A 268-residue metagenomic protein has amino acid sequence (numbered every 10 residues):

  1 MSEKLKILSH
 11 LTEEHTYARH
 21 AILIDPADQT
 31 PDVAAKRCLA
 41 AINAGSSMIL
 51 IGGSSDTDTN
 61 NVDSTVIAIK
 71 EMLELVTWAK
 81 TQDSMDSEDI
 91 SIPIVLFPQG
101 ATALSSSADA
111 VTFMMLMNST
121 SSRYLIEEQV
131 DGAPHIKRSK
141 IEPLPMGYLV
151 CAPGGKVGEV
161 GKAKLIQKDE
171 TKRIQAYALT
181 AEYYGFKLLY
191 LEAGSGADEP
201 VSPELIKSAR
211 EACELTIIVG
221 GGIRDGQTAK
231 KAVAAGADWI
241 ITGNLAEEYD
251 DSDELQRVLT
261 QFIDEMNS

Functional and structural regions predicted by a protein language model:
M1-I24, M85, G132-M146: N-terminal amphipathic alpha-helix/helix-capping segment at the start of soluble metabolic enzymes
M1-S9, L23-T30, G154-G155, D169-A178 (+2 more regions): Alpha/beta catalytic cores of nucleotide-metabolism and tRNA/nucleoside-modifying enzymes
A18-A34, F97-A101, V150-Q175, I218-R224: Active-site mouth loops of central-metabolism enzymes
V33-R37, L96-F113, A212-I240: Catalytic cores of alpha/beta
M48-D56, A110, M114-L125, A193-S195 (+2 more regions): Glycine-rich phosphate-binding active-site loops on the catalytic face of alpha/beta enzymes
G52, K156-I206, A246-R257: Glycine/Thr-rich beta-alpha phosphate-binding loop at enzyme active sites
N60-Q99, G132-L144, E199-D225, V258-S268: Alpha-helix-loop-beta-strand connector modules within alpha/beta enzyme cores
T102-E182: Conserved anion-binding
